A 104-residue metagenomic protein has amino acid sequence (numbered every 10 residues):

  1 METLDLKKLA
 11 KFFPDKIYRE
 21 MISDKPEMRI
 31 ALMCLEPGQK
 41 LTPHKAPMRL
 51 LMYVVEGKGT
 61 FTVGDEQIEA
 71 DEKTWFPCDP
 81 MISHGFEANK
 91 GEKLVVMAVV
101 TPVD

Functional and structural regions predicted by a protein language model:
M1-E27: A short, N-terminal "cap"/entry segment at the start of jelly-roll beta-barrel domains of the cupin/DSBH fold
K16, A31-K45, P80: Conserved short histidine dyad/triad with adjacent acidic residue
P26-M28, P37-Q39, E56-K58, P102-D104: Short, charged/polar surface micro-motifs in flexible loops or helix N-caps
R29, K58-T60, Q67, S83 (+1 more regions): Structural motif
C34-E36, A46-T60: Short, conserved beta-strand element in jelly-roll/cupin
L41-P43, F61-T62, C78, S83-G91: Short beta-strand His + acidic residue motifs that chelate non-heme Fe in jelly-roll/DSBH and cupin folds
D65-P80: Short acidic-glycine-tyrosine-enriched beta hairpin
E92-D104: A short hydrophobic beta-strand segment most commonly corresponding to one strand of the jelly-roll/cupin
